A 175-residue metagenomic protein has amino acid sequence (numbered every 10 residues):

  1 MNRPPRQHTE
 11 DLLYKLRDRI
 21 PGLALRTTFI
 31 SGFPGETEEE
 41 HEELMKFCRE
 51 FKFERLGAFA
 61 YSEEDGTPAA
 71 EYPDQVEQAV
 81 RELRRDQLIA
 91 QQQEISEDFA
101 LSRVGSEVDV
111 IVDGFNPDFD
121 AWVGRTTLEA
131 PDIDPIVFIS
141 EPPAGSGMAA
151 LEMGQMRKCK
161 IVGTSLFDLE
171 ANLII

Functional and structural regions predicted by a protein language model:
M1-E54, Y61-V80: Conserved non-cysteine loop/helix-boundary elements of the Radical SAM core domain that shape
L12-L16, F53-G57, R84-Q87, F138-P142: Short, surface-exposed, polar/charged, turn-prone segments marking secondary-structure boundaries
E71-I175: Terminal RNA-binding accessory module
